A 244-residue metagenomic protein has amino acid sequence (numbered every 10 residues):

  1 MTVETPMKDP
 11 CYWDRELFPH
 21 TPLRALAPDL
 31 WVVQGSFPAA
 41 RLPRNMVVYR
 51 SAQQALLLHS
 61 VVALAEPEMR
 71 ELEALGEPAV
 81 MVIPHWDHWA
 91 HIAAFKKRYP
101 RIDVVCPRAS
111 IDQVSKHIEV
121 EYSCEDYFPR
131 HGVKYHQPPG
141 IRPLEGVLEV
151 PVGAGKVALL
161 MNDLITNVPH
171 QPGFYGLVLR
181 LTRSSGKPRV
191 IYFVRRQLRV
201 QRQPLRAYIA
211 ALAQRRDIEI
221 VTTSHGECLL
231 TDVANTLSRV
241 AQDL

Functional and structural regions predicted by a protein language model:
T2-A63, E119-R183, P204-D217: Catalytic core of the metallo-beta-lactamase
L57, A63-C106: Active-site metal-binding motif and surrounding structural segment of the metallo-beta-lactamase
A65-E66, D87-H91, I111-V114, T166-P169 (+1 more regions): Active-site environment of divalent metal-dependent phosphoester hydrolases
P78, D217-T223: Proline-aspartate-enriched helix->loop->beta-strand connector
D87, C106-Q113, Y122-D126: Short, polar loop motifs at secondary-structure junctions
F95-K96, I111-I118, P129: Short loop/helix-cap segments at secondary-structure boundaries that form the rim of catalytic
S185-R199: Short glycine/proline- and acidic residue-enriched helix-loop micro-motifs that form flexible lids or anion-recognition
H225, T231-L244: Binuclear metal-ion centers of metallo-dependent hydrolases, dominated by the metallo-beta-lactamase
